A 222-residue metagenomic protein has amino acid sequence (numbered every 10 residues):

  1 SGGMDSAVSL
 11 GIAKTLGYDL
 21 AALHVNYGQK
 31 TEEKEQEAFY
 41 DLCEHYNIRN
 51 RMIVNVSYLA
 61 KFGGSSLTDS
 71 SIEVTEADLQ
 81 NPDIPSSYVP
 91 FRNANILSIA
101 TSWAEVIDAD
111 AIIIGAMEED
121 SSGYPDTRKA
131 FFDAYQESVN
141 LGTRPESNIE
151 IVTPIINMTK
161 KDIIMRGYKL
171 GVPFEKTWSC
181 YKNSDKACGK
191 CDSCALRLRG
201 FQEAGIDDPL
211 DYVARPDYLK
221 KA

Functional and structural regions predicted by a protein language model:
S1-L170: ATP-dependent adenylation/nucleotidyltransferase module used to activate substrates
S65-S66, C191, D207: Compositionally biased, intrinsically disordered low-complexity regions
S98, W178-R199: Local cysteine-cluster metal-coordination motifs and their immediate loop/turn environment, predominantly Fe-S cluster
D126-A130, K161, S193-C194, D217-K221: Alpha-helix boundary/capping detector
I149, T153, D185, P209-Y212: Residue-level signal for alpha-helical context at structural boundaries
G167-K169, F174-N183: Short, intrinsically disordered, charge-biased short linear motifs at domain edges
V172, R199-E203: A polyampholytic, Gly/Pro-enriched intrinsically disordered region
E203-A222: Short microdomains enriched in Cys/His and/or Lys/Arg
